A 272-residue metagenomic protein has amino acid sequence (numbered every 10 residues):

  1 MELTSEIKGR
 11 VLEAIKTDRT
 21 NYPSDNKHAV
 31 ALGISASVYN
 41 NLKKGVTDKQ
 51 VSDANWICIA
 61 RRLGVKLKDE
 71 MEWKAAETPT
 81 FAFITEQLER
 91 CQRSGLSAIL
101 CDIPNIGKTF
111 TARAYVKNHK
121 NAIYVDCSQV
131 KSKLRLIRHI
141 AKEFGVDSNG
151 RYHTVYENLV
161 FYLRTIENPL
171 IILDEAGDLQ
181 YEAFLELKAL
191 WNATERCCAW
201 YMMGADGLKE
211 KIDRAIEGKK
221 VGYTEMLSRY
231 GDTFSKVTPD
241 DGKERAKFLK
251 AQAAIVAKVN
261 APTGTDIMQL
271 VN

Functional and structural regions predicted by a protein language model:
M1-S94: A short, basic N-terminal segment
D53, T109-R113, L134: Short, surface-exposed alpha-helical segments at coil->helix boundaries
R93-A114, S128-Q129: Walker A/P-loop nucleotide-binding motif
V116, L208-R229: Short regulatory helix/loop adjacent to the ATP-binding pocket of P-loop NTPases
H119-Q129: Conserved catalytic segments around the Walker B and adjacent sensor/switch elements of P-loop NTPase domains
A122-Y124, G231-K236: Conserved beta-strand scaffold positions in the cores of enzyme catalytic domains, especially in NTP/NDP-utilizing
S132-H139, V146-Y201, V221-G222, M226-L227 (+2 more regions): Mid-core helix/loop region of P-loop NTP-binding domains shared across ATPases and GTPases
A205: Conserved H-loop
